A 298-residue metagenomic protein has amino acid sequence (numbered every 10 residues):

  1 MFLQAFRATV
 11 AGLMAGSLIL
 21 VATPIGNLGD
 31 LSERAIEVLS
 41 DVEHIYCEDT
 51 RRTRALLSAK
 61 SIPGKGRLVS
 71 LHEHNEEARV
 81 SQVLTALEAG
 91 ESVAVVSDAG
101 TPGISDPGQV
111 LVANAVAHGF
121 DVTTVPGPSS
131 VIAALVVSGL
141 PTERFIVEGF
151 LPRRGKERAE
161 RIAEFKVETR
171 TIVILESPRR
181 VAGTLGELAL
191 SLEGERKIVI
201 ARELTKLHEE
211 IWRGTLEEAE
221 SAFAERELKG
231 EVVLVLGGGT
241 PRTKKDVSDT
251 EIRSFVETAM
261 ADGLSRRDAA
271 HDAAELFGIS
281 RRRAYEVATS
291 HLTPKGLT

Functional and structural regions predicted by a protein language model:
F2-H72: Glycine-rich, flexible N-terminal cofactor/catalytic loop recognition
V10, A15, T171, L175-T298: A contiguous loop/helix-start segment that scaffolds small-molecule binding in enzyme catalytic cores
G16-L18, A89-A94, R170-T171: Loop/turn-to-beta-strand initiation segments
L39-I45, G119-T123, T171-I172: Short active-site oxyanion
C47-E48, D106, L175: Short beta-strand scaffold positions
V69-E77, L151-R154: Conserved helicase motor
V80-S129: Glycine/small-residue-rich loop that forms an oxyanion/phosphate-binding "nest" at active or ligand-binding sites
V110-E168: Class I SAM-dependent methyltransferase SAM-binding "motif I" and its flanking Rossmann-like core
